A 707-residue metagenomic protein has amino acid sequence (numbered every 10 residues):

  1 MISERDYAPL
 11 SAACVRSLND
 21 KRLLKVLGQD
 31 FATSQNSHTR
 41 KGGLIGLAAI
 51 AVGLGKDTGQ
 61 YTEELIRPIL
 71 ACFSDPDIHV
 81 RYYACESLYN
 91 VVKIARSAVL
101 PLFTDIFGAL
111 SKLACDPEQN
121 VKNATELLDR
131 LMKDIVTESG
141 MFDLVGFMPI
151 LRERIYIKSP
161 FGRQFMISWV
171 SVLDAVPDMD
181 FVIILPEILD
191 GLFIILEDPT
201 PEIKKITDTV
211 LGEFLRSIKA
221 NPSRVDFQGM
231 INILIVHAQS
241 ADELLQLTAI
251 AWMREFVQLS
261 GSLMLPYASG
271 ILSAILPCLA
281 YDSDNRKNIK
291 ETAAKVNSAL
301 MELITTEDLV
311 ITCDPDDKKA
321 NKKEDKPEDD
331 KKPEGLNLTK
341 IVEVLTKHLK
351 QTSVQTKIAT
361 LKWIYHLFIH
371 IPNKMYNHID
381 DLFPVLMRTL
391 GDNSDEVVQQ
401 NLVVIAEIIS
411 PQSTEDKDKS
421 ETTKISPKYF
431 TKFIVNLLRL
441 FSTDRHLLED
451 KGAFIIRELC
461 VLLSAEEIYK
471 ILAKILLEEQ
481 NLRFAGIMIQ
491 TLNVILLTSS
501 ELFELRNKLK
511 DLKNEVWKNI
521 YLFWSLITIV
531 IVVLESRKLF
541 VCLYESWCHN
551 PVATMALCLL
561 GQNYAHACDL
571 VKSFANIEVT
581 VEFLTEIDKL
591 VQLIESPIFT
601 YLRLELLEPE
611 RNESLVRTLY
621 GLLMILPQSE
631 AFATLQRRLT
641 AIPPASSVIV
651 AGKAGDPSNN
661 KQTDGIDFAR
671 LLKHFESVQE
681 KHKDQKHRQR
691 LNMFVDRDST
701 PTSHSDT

Functional and structural regions predicted by a protein language model:
M1-D6, L10, G43, T125-E126 (+11 more regions): Long, low-complexity, highly charged intrinsically disordered regions
M1-F31, Q35-K41: Eukaryote-specific detector of the first structured module of a protein
D6, L10, N19-L27, G46 (+39 more regions): Structural recognition of alpha-solenoid helical scaffolds
L10-V15, G46-L54, C72-F73, A84-A95 (+22 more regions): Hydrophobic residues within the alpha-helices of tandem HEAT/HEAT-like
L18-A32, G59-F73, V99-A114, G140-I155 (+9 more regions): HEAT/HEAT-like alpha-solenoid repeats
Q35-N36, P76-D77, P117-E118, K158-S159 (+8 more regions): Short inter-helical turns and helix N-cap capping residues of alpha-solenoid HEAT/ARM repeat scaffolds
K432-L447, I456-T707: Eukaryotic scaffolding regions of large macromolecular assemblies
